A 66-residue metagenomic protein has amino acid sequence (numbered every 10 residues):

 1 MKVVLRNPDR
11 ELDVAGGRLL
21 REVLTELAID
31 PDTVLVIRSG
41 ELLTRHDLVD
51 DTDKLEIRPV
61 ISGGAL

Functional and structural regions predicted by a protein language model:
M1-L66: Ubiquitin-like/PB1-type beta-grasp interaction modules and other compact soluble beta-rich domains
